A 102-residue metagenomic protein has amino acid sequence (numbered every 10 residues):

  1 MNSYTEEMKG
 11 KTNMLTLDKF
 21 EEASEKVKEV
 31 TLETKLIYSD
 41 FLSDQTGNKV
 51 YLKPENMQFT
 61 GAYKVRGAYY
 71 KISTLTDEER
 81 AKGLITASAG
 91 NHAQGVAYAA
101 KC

Functional and structural regions predicted by a protein language model:
Y4-C102: PLP-dependent amino-acid enzyme catalytic core
